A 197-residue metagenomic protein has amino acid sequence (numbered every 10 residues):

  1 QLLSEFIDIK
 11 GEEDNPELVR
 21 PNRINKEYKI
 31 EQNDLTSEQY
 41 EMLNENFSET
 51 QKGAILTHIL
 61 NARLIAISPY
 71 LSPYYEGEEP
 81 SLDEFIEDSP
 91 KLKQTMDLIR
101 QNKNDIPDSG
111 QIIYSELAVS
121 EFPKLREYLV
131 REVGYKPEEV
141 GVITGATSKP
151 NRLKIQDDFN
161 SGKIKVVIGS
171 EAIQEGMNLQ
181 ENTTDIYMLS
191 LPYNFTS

Functional and structural regions predicted by a protein language model:
Q1-E84, D97-Q101, I106, I164: Inter-lobe coupling linker of SF2 helicases/translocases
R23-N25, K136-E139, I164, E181-D185: Short glycine-/polar-rich loops that comprise or flank the Walker A/P-loop and associated switch/sensor motifs
K29, R63, G110-L117, V140-G145 (+2 more regions): Short beta-strand segments
K52-H58, D105-L125: Conserved strand-helix element at the start of the C-terminal RecA-like helicase core
E116-T144: Conserved helicase motor "Helicase C" RecA-like lobe of SF1/SF2 P-loop NTPases
F122, L153-Q156, V167-S190, N194-S197: SF2 helicase motor core recognition
P137-E171: Conserved helicase ATPase core of P-loop NTP-dependent helicases/translocases
